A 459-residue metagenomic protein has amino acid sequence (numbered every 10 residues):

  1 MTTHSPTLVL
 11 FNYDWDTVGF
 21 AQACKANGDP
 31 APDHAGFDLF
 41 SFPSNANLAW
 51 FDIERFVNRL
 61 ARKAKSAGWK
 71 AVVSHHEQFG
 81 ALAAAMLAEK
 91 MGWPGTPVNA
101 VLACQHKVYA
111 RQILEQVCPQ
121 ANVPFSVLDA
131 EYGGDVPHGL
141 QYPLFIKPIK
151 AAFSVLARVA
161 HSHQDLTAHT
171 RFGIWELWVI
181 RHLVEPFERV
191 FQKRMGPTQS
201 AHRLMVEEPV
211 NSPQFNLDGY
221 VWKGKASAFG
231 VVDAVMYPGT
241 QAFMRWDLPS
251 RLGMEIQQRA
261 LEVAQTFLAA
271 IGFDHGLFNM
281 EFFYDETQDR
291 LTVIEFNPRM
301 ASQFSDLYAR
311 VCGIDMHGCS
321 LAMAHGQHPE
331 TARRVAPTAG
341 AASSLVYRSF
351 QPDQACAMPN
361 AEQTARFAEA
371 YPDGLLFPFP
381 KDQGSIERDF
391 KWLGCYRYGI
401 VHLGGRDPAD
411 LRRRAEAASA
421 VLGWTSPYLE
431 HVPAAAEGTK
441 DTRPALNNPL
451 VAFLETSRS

Functional and structural regions predicted by a protein language model:
M1-A100, D129-G134, G326, S349 (+3 more regions): ATP-binding N-terminal substructure of ATP-dependent carboxylate-amine bond-forming enzymes
E89, V101-Q120: Glycine-/Pro-rich loop/turn segments that contact NAD(P) or position catalytic residues in Rossmann-like domains
A121-V123, H163-N211, A242-F243, T266-A270: Conserved ATP-binding module of the ATP-grasp superfamily
P143-D165: Conserved anion/nucleotide-ligand pocket segment
R158, A168-F172, L204-E208, Q214-V235 (+4 more regions): Beta-strand scaffold of nucleotide-dependent catalytic cores
Q258-M280, P298-A357: Active-site "cap" helix and flanking loop/linker of ATP-utilizing ligase/carboxylase catalytic domains
E281-D285: Conserved protein-kinase catalytic-loop segment immediately C-terminal to the catalytic Asp of the HRD motif
S349-D382: Glycine-rich active-site loop/lid that clamps phosphate-bearing ligands
